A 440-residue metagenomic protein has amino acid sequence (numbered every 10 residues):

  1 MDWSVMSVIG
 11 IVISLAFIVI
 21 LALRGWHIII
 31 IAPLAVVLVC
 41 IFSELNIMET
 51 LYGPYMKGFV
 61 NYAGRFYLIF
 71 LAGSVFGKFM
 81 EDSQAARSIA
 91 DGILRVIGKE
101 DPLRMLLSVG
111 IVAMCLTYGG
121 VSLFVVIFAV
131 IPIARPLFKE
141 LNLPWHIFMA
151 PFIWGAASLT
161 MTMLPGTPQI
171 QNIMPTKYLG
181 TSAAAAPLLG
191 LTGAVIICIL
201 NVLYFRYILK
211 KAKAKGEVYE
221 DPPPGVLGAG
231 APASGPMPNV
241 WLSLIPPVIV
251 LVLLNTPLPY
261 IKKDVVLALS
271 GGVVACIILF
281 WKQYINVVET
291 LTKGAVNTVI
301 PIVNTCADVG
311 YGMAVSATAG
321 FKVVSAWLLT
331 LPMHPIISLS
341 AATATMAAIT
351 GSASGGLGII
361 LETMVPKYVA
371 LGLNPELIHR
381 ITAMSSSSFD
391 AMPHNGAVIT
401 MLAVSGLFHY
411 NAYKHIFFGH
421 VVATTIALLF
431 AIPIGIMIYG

Functional and structural regions predicted by a protein language model:
M1-M6, I11-I13, F42-S43, Y178 (+2 more regions): Long, contiguous bundles of hydrophobic transmembrane helices that form the permeation core of multi-pass
S4-V8, V60-Y67, L94-V109, E140-F148 (+4 more regions): Membrane-interfacial loop-to-helix junctions in multi-pass transporters
G10-A22, A32-I41, A72-V75, V112-T117 (+7 more regions): Hydrophobic core segments of alpha-helical transmembrane domains in multi-pass membrane transport and ion-translocation
I30, Y52-R87, V265-K322, I336 (+1 more regions): Core transmembrane alpha-helical segments of multi-pass membrane transporters/permeases
I69-G73, G98-R135, C306-D308, L331-L371 (+1 more regions): Hydrophobic alpha-helical transmembrane segments of multi-pass integral membrane proteins, predominantly secondary
S74, S88-A90, F124-L137, G166-Y178 (+2 more regions): Re-entrant/interfacial helical elements at transmembrane boundaries that shape and gate the permeation pathway
P102-C115, L143-T160, A186-L191, V195 (+2 more regions): Alpha-helical transmembrane segments of multi-pass membrane proteins
L143-W145, P165-T167, A183-G230, S385-G440: Juxtamembrane and boundary regions of transmembrane helices in multi-pass small-molecule transporters and channels
